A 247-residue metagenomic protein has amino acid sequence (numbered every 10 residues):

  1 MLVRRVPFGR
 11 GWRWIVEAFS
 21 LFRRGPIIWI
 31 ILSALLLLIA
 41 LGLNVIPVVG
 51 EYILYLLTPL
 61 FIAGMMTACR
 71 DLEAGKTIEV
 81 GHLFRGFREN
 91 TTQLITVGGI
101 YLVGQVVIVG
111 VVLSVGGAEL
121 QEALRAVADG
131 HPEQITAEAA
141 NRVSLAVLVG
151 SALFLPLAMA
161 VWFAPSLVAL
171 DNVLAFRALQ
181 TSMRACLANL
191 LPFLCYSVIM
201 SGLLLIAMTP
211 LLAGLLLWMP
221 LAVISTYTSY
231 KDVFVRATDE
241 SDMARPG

Functional and structural regions predicted by a protein language model:
M1-G247: Hydrophobic alpha-helical membrane segments
